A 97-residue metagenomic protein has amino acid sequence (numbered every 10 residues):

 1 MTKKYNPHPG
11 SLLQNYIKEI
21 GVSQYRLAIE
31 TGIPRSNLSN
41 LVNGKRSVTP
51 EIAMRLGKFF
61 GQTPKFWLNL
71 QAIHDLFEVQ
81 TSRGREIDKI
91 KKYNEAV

Functional and structural regions predicted by a protein language model:
M1-V22: A short, Lys/Arg-rich alpha-helix, primarily the initiator
Y16, E30, L41-G44, L70: Residues in the recognition helix of alpha-helical DNA-binding motifs
I17, A28, G57: The alpha-helix within a helix-turn-helix
V22-N40: Short alpha-helical DNA-recognition segment
P34, K45, F60, Q71-H74: The DNA-recognition helices of helix-turn-helix-type DNA-binding domains
K45-K58: Short, basic-rich loop-to-helix N-cap that marks the start of a DNA-contacting helix
L68-V97: Short, charged recognition helix plus adjacent turn of helix-turn-helix-like nucleic-acid-binding domains
